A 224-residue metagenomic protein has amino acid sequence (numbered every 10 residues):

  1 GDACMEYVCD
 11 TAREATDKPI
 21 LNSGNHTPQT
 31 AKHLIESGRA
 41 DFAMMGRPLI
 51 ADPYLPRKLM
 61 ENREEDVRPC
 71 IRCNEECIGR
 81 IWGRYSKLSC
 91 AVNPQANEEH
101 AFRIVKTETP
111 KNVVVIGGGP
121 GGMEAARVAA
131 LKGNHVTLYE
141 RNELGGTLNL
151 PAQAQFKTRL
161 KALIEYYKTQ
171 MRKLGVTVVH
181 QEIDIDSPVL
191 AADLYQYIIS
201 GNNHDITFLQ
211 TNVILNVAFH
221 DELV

Functional and structural regions predicted by a protein language model:
G1-I116, P120, E124-V136, L144 (+5 more regions): Flavin-dependent oxidoreductase catalytic cores
V115-I183, V224: Beta1-alpha1 glycine-rich phosphate/pyrophosphate-binding loop at the start of Rossmann-like nucleotide-binding domains
L194-Y195: Short acidic/histidine-rich motifs immediately flanking catalytic phosphotransfer sites in two-component signaling
